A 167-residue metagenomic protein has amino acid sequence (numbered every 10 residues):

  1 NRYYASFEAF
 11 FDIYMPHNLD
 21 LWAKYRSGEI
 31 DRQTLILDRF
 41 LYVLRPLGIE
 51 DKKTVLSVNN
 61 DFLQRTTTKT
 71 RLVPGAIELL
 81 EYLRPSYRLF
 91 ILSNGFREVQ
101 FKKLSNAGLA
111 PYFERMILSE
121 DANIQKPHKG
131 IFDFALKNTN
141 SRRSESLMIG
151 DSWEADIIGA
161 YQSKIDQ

Functional and structural regions predicted by a protein language model:
N1-P74: N-terminal helical cap/lid subdomain that shapes the substrate entry/recognition surface in HAD-like hydrolases
S6, K52-K53, P111-R115, R142-S146: Short acidic capping loops at alpha-helix termini that bridge into adjacent secondary structure
T54-R71, A76-A107, F113-S119, Q125: Substrate-recognition element of Asp-dependent hydrolases with the DxDx(T/V) motif
Q125-I157: Conserved Lys-Pro-Asp/Glu-containing loop-to-beta segment of HAD-superfamily phosphomonoesterases, centered on
